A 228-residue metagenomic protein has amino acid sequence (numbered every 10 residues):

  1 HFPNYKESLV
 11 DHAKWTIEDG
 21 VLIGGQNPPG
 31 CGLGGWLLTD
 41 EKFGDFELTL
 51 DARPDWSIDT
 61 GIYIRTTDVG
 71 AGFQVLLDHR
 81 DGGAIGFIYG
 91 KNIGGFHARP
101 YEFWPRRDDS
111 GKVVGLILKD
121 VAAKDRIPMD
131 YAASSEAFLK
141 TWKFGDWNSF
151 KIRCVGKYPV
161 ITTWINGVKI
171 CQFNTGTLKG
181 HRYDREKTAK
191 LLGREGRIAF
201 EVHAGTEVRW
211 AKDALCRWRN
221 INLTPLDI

Functional and structural regions predicted by a protein language model:
H1-I228: Carbohydrate-interacting regions of secretory-pathway proteins
